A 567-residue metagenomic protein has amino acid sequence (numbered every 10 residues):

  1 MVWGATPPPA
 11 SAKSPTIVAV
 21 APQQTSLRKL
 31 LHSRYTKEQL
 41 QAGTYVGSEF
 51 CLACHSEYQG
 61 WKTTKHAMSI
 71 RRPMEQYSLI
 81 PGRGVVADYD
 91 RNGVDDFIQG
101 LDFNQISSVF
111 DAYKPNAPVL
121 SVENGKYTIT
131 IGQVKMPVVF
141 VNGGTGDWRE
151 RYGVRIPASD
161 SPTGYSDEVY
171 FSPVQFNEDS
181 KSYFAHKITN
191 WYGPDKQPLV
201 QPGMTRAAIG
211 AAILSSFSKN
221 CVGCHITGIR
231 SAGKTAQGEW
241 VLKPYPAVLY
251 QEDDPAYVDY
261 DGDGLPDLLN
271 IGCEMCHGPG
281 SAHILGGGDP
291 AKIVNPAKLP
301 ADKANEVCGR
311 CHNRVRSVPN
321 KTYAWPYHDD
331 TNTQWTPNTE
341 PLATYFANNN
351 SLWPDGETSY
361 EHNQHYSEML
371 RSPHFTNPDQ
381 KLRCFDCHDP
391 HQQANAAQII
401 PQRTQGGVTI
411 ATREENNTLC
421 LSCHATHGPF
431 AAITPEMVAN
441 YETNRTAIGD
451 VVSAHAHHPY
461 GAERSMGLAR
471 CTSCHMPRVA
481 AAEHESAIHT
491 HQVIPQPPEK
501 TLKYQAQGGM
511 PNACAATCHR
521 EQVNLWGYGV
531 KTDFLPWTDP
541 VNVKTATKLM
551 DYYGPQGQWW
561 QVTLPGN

Functional and structural regions predicted by a protein language model:
K13-E38, E57-G143, E178, H186-I188 (+2 more regions): Primarily the internal scaffold of c-type cytochrome electron-transfer domains, especially repeated/multiheme c-type
T36-A53: Local sequence-structure signature of Cys/Sec-based thiol-disulfide redox active-site neighborhoods
A42-Y45, I213, G508-G509: Immediate flanking context of iron-sulfur cluster ligation sites
G47-S48, S218, I226, N313 (+2 more regions): Aromatic-flanked redox-active Cys/Sec active sites in thiol-based oxidoreductases, especially the WC-centered
N124-F184, G223: A cross-kingdom signal targeting lumenal/periplasmic-facing segments of multi-pass membrane and secretory-pathway
S166-F217, V222, T227-G228, A232-T235 (+2 more regions): Propeptide (latency) domains of metzincin metalloproteases
